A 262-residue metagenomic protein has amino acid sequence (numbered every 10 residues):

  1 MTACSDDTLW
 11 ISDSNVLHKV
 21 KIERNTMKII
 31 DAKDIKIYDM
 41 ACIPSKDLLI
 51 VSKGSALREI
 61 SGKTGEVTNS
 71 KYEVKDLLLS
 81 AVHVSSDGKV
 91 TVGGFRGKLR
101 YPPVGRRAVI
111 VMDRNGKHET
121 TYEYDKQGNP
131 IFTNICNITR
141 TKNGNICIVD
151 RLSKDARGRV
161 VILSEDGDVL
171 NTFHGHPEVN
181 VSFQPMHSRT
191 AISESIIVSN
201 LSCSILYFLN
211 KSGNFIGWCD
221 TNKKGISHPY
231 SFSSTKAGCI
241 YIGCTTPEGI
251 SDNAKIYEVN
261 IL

Functional and structural regions predicted by a protein language model:
M1-L262: Eukaryotic scaffold repeat domains enriched in small/polar residues
